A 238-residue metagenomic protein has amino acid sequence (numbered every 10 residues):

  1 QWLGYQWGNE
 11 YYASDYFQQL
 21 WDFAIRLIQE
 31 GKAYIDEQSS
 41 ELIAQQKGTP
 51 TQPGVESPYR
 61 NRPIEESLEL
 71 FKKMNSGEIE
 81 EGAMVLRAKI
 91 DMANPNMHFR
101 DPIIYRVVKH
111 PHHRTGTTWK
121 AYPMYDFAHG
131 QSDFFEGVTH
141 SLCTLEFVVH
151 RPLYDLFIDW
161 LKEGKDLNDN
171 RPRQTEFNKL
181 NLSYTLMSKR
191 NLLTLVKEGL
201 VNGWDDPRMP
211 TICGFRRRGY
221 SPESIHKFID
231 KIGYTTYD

Functional and structural regions predicted by a protein language model:
Q1-G4, F215: Structured, charged N-terminal subsegments at the starts of enzyme catalytic cores and at intra-chain domain/subunit
L3-F23: Aromatic/His-enriched, Gly/Pro-containing loop or helix-boundary segments that lie immediately adjacent to catalytic
Y12, R26-N191: Active-site cores that bind ATP or allylic diphosphates and position pyrophosphate for catalysis
S14, K47, I229-I232: A general structural motif at alpha-helix termini
Y16-Q19, W119-K120, E146, R217 (+1 more regions): Secondary-structure capping and boundary motifs in well-ordered enzyme cores
M187-W204, R208: Scaffold signal of the M16-like zinc-metallopeptidase fold and its non-catalytic homologs
G203-D238: Extended, domain-scale alpha-helical bundle/helix-rich regions
